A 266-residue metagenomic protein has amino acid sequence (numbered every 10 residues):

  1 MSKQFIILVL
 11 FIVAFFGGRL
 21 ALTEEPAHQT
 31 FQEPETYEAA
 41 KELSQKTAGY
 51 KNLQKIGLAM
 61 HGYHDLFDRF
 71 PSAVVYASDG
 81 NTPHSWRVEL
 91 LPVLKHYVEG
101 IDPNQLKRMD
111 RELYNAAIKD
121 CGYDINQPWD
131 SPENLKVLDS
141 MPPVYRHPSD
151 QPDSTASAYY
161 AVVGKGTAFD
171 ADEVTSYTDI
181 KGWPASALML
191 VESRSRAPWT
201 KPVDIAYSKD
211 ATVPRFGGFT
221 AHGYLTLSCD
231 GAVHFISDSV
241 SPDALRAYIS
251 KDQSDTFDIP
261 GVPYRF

Functional and structural regions predicted by a protein language model:
Q4-L20: Hydrophobic membrane-insertion alpha-helices, especially the h-region of bacterial N-terminal signal peptides
G18-F266: Internal low-complexity, small-residue/proline-rich segments
